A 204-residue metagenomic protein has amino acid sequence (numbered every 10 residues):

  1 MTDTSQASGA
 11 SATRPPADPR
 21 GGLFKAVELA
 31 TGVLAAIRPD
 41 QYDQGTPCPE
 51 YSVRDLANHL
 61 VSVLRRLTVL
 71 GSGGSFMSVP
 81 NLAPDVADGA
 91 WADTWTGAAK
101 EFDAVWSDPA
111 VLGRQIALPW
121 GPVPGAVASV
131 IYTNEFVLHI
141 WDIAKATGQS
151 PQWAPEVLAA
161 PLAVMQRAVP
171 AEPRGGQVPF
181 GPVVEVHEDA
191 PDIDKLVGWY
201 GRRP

Functional and structural regions predicted by a protein language model:
T2-L29, A36-P49, V69-P204: Structured surface interface patches that mediate subunit assembly and partner/cofactor docking
L56: Extended, alpha-helix-rich binding/interface surfaces that flank or overlap catalytic cores and mediate recognition
